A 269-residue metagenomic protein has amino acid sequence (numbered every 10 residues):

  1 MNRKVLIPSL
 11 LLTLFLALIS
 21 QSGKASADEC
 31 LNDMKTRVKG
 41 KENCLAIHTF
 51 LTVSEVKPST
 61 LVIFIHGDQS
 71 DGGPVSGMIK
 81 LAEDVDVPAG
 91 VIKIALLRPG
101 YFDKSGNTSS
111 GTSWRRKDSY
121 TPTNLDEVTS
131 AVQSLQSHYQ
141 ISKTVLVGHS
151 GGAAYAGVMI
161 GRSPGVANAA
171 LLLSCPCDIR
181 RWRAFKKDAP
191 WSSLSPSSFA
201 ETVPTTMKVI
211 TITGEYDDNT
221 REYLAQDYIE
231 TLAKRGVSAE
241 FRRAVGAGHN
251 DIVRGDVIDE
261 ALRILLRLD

Functional and structural regions predicted by a protein language model:
A25-V53: N-terminal cap/lid segment of alpha/beta-hydrolase-fold proteins
C44, V53-V91, A95: Short, surface-exposed "cap/lid" segments of acyl-processing enzymes
L97-Y120: Cap/lid segment of the alpha/beta-hydrolase catalytic domain
T112-H138: Alpha/beta-hydrolase active-site loop
V147-G152, A156: Gly/Ala-rich beta-loop-alpha elbow adjacent to hydrolase catalytic centers
G165-D178: A conserved short beta-strand
C175-E240: The feature captures the conserved acid-bearing segment of alpha/beta-hydrolase catalytic domains
Q226-D269: C-terminal catalytic histidine-bearing segment of alpha/beta-hydrolase fold enzymes
